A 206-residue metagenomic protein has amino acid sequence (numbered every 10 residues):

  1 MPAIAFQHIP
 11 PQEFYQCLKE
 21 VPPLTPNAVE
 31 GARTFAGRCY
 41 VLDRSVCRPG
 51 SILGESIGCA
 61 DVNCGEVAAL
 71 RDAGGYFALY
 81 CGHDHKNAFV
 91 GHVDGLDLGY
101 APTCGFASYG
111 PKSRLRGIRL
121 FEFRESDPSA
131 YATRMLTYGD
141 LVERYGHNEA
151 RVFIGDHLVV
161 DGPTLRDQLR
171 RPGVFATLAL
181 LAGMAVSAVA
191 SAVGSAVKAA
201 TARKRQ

Functional and structural regions predicted by a protein language model:
M1-G82: His/acidic metal-ligating clusters that form di-metal
A5-Q7, E66, L96-G99, S187 (+1 more regions): Functionally constrained cores in energy, signaling, and assembly domains
S51-A73, H85-L169: Binuclear metal-dependent phosphoesterase catalytic core
G173-K198: Hydrophobic alpha-helical topogenic segments used for membrane insertion/localization
A202-Q206: Cytoplasmic C-terminal tails of single-pass
